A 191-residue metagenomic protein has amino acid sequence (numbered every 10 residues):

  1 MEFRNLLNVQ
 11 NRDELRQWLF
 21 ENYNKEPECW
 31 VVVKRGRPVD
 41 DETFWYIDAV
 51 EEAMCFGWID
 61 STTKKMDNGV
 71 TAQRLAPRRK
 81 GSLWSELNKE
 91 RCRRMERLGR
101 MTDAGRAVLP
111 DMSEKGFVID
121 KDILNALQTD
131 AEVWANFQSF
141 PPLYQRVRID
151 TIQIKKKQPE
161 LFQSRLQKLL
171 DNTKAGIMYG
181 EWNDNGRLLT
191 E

Functional and structural regions predicted by a protein language model:
M1-E191: Charge-dense, helix-prone N-terminal extensions
